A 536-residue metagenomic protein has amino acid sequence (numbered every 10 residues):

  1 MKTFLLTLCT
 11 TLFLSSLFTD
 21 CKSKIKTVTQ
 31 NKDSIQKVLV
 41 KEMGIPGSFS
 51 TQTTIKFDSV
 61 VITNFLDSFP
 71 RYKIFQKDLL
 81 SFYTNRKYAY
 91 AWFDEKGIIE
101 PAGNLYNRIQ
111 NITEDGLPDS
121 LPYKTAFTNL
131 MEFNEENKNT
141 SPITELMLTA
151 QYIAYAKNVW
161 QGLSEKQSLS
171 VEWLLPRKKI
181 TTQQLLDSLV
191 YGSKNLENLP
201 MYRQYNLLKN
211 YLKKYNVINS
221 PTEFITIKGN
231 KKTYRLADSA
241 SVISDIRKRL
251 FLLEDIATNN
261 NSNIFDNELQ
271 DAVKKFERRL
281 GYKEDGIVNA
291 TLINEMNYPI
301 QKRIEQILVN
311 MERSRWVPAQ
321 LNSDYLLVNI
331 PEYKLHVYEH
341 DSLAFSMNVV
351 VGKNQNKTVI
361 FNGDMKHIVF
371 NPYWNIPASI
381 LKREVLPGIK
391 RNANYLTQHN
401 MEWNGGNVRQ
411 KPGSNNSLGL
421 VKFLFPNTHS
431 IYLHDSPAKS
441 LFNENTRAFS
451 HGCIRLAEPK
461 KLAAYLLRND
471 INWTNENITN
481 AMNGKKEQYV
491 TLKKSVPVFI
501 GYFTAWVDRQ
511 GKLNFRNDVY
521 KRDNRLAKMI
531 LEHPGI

Functional and structural regions predicted by a protein language model:
M1-S34: Bacterial Sec-dependent N-terminal signal peptides
K22-T84, I153, N158, W173 (+1 more regions): Well-ordered beta-sheet/strand-loop patches within structured domains
S48, I55-L130: N-terminal maturation segment of proteins
K87-Y88, L121-E136, E223-T233: Acidic/histidine-rich, surface-exposed loop or edge segments in extracytoplasmic proteins
K138-P142, N263: Short, charged/polar micro-motifs that form catalytic or ligand-binding hotspots
I143-Q161: Short, hydrophobic/amphipathic alpha-helical patches that form generic packing surfaces within helical domains
S164-L175: Long, charged all-alpha helical bundle/coiled-coil segments in cytosolic proteins
L175-Q184: Eukaryote-specific, cytoplasm-facing alpha-helical/coiled-coil scaffolding segments in long proteins
